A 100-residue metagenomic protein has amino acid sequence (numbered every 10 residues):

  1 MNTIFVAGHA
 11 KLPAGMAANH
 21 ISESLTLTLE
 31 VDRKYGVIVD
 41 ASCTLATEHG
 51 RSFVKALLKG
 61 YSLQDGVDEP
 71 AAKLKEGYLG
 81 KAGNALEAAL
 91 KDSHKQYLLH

Functional and structural regions predicted by a protein language model:
M1-H9: Short, compositionally biased leader-like segments
G8-M16: Short Pro/Gly-enriched beta-strand edge/turn motifs at strand-loop
M16-T28, R33-H100: Active-site- and interface-proximal helix/loop "cap" or "latch" segments in soluble metabolic and energy-transducing
